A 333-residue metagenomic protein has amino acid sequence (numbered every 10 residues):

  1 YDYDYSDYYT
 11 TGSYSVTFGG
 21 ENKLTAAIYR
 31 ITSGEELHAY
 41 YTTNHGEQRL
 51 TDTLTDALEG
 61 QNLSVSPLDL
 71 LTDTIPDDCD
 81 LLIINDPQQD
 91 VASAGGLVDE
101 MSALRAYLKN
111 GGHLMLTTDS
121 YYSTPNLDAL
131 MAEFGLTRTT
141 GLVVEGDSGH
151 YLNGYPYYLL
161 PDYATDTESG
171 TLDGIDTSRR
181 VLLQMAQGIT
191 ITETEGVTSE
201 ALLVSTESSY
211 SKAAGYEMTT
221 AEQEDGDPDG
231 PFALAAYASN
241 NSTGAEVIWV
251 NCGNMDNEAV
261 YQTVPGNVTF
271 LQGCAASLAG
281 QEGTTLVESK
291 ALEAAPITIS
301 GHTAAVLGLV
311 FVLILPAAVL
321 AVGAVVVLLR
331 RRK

Functional and structural regions predicted by a protein language model:
Y1-K333: Short, surface-exposed patches at the edges or C-terminal ends of soluble domains, predominantly
